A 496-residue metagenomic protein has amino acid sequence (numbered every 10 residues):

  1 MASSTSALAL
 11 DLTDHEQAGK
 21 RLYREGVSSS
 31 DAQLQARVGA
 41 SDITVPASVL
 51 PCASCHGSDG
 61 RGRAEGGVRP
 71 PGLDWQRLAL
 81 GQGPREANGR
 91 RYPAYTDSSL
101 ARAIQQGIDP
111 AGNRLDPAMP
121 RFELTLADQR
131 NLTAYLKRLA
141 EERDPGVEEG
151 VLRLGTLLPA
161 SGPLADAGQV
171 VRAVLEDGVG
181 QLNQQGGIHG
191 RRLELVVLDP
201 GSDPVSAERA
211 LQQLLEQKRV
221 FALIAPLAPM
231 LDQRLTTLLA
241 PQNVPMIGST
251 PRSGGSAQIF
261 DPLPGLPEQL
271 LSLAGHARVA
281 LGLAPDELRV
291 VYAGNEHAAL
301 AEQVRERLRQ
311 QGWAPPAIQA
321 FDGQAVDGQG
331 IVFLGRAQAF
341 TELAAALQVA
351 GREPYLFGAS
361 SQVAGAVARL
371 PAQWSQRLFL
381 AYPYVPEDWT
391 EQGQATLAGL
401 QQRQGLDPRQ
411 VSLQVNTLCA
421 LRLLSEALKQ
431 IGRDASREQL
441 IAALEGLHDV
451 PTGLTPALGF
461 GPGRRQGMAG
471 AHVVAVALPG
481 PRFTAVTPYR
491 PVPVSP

Functional and structural regions predicted by a protein language model:
A7-P46, G89: Electrostatic cytochrome c docking/interface patches
L12, A18, D97-P110, P117-P145: C-terminal capping alpha-helices of c-type cytochrome domains
A36-D97, A118-L124: Gly/Gly-Pro-rich "capping" loops immediately C-terminal to redox-active cysteine motifs in periplasmic/lumenal
E149-V151, D166-A173, G187-S256, A337-T341: Beta-alpha junction/loop-to-helix N-cap segments that form part of ligand/metal-binding clefts
T156, L214-P229, I247-S249, E287-A293 (+3 more regions): Periplasmic-binding protein-like
V220-W313, Y355-F379: Extracytoplasmic ligand/sensor domains, especially the bilobed periplasmic-binding protein
G265, A346-L418, V486-V494: Extracellular/periplasmic periplasmic-binding protein-like sensory domains
R403-L421, S425-R482: Segments of small-molecule ligand-sensing domains
